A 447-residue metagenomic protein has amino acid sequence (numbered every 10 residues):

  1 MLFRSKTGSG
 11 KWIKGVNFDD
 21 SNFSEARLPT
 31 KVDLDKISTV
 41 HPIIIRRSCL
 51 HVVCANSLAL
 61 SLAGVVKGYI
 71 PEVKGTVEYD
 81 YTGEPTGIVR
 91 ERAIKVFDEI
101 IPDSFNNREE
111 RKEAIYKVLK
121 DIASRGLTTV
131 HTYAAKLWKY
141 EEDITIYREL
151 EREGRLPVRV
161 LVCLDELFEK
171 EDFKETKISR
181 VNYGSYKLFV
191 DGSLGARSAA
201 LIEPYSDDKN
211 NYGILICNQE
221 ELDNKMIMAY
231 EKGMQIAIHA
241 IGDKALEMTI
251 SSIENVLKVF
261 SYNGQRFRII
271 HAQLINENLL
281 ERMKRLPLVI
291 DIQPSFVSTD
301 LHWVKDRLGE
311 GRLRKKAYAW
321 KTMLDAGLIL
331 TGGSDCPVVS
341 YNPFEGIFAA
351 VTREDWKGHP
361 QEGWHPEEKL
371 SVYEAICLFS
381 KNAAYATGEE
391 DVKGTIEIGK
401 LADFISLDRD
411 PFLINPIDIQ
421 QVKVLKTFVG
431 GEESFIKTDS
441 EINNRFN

Functional and structural regions predicted by a protein language model:
M1-K170, G195-A245, K258, Q265-R266 (+4 more regions): Divalent metal-binding segments
V16, T128, Y133, F189 (+3 more regions): Conserved residues at the C-terminal ends of beta-strands
E78-Y79, L188, T395, T427: Hydrophobic alpha-helical segments, especially N-terminal targeting/anchoring helices
D80, L161, L167-S193, V339: Glycine-rich, aromatic-flanked loop segments that form ligand/cofactor-binding clefts across common enzyme folds
E151-E153, F173-V181, F260-Y262, M283-P287: Acidic (Asp/Glu)-rich catalytic clusters
R180-S198, L288-S298: Non-cysteine beta-strand/loop elements that form the S-adenosyl-L-methionine
I227-A237, K244-F267, H271-A272, E277-E281 (+5 more regions): His/Asp/Glu-enriched, well-ordered alpha-helical/loop segment that forms or immediately abuts the divalent-metal
